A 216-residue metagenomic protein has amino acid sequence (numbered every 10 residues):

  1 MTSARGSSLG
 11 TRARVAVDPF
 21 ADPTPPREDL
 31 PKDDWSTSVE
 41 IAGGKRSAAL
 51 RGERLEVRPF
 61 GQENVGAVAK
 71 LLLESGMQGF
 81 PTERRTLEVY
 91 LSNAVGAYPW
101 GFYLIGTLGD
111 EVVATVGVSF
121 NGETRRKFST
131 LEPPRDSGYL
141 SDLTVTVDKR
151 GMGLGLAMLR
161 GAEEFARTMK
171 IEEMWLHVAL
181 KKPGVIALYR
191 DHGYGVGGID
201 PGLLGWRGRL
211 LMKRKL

Functional and structural regions predicted by a protein language model:
M1-A21: N-terminal chloroplast transit peptides
F20, P25-P26, E40, G44 (+5 more regions): Acetyl-CoA-dependent GNAT
G101, R207-M212: Short hydrophobic/aromatic beta-strand or adjacent loop that forms the aromatic wall/cage of a ligand/substrate-binding
T146-D148, M152, L180-K181: Active-site acidic-Proline motif in GNAT/NAT acetyltransferases
G151-E164, A187-D191: Conserved acetyl-CoA-binding loop-helix of GNAT-fold acetyltransferases
L176-I186, G202-R207: Conserved beta-strand-loop-alpha-helix junction that forms the acyl-donor binding cleft
R190-D200: Conserved acetyl-CoA-binding loop of GNAT-fold acetyltransferases
